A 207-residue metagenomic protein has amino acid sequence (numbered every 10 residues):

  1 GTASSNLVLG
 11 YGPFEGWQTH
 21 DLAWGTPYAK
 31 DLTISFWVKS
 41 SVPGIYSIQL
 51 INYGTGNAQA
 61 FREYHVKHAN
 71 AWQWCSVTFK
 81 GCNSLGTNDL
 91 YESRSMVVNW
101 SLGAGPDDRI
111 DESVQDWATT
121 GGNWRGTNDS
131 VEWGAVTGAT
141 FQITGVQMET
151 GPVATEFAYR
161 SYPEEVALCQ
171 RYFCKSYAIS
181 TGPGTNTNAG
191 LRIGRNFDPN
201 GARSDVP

Functional and structural regions predicted by a protein language model:
G1-P207: Extracellular and organelle-lumenal recognition/adhesion modules and their flexible linkers in secreted
